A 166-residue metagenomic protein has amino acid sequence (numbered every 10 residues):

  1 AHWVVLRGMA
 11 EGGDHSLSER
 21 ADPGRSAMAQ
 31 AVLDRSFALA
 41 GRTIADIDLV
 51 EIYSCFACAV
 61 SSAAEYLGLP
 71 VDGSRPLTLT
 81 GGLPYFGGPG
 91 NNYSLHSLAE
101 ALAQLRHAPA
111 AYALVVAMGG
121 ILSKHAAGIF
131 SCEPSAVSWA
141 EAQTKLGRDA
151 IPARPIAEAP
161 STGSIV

Functional and structural regions predicted by a protein language model:
A1, L39-R42, F56, P89-P109: Active-site-proximal alpha-helical scaffold in enzymes
A1-A27, A31, R35, E100 (+3 more regions): Condensing-enzyme catalytic core mediating Claisen C-C bond formation in acyl metabolism
R7-D14, P23-M28, E65-H96: Conserved catalytic cysteine-centered active-site region of acyl-thioester-dependent Claisen-condensing enzymes
M9-G13, Y53-C58, G81-Y85, V116-I121: Acidic, glycine-rich active-site loops and adjacent beta-strand->loop/helix elements that engage anionic groups
E19-A21, S54-V71, G88-Y93, L122-C132: Short glycine/threonine-rich loop-to-helix capping motif typified by GTGT followed within a few residues by an Asp-Pro
V32-D46, P70: Phosphate/pyrophosphate-binding loops at sites that engage ATP/ADP/AMP, CoA/4′-phosphopantetheine, polyphosphate
T43, P70-V71, L77-T78, G90 (+3 more regions): Solvent-exposed alpha-helices and their adjacent loops that cap or buttress functional pockets in soluble metabolic
D48-E51, Y112-L114: Conserved beta-strand elements of the Class I
